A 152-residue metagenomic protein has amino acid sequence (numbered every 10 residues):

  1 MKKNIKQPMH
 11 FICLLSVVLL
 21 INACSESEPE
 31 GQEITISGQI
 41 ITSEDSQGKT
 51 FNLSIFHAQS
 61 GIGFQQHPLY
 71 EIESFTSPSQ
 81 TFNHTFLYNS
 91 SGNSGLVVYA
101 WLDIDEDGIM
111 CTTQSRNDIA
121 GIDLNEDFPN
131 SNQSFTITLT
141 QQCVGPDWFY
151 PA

Functional and structural regions predicted by a protein language model:
M1-N22: Sec-dependent bacterial lipoprotein signal peptides
V18-I40: Bacterial Sec-dependent N-terminal signal peptides
G38-T50, A58: Structural motif
N52-F56, V97-W101: Beta-strand signatures of extracellular beta-sandwich domains
F56-G63, D105: Change "in extracellular beta-sheet-rich domains … of secreted and cell-surface proteins" to "in beta-sheet-rich domains
G61-N83: Short, acidic Ser/Thr/Gly-rich low-complexity loop/linker segments typical of extracellular and cell-surface proteins
T81-V97: Short Pro-Gly-centered beta-turn/loop motif in secreted/extracellular proteins
I104-V144: Structured interaction patches on ligand/partner-binding surfaces of diverse proteins
